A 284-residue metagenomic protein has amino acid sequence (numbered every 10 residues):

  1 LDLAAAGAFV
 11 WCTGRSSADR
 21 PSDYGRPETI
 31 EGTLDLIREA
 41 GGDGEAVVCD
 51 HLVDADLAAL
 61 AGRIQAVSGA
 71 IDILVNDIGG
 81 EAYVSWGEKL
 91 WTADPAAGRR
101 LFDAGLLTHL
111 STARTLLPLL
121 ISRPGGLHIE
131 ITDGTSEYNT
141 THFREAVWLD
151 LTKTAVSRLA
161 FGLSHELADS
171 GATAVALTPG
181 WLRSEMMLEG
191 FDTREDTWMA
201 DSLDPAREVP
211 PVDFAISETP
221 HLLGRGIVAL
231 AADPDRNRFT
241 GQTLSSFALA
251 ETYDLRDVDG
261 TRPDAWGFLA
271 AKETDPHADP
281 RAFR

Functional and structural regions predicted by a protein language model:
L1-S17: Canonical Rossmann dinucleotide-binding motif of NAD(H)/NADP(H)-dependent dehydrogenases/reductases, specifically
I37-V53: Rossmann-fold cofactor-recognition segment
A40-E45, R63-N76, A82, D94 (+1 more regions): A glycine-rich helix->loop->beta "capping" turn within Rossmann-like NAD(P)(H)-dependent oxidoreductase domains
A59-A66, S85-T92, A96-A104: Active-site Tyr-X3-Lys motif and surrounding loop/helix of classical short-chain dehydrogenase/reductase
A66, R100-S122, S136, S164-H165 (+1 more regions): Amphipathic alpha-helical dimer-interface segment in Rossmann-like NAD(P)H-dependent oxidoreductases
G80-Y83, T92-P95, I121, G126-D169 (+1 more regions): Catalytic loop of short-chain dehydrogenase/reductase
T108-A113, L127, E137, V156 (+2 more regions): Conserved internal alpha-helix within the Rossmann fold of NAD(P)-dependent oxidoreductases
A176, D196-R284: C-terminal helical subdomain
